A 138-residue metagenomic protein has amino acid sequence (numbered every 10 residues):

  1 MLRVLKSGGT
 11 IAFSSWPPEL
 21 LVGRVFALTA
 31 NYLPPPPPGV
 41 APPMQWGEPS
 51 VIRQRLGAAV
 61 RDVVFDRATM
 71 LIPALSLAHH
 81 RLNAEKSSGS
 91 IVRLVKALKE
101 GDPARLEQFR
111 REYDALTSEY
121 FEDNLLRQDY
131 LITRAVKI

Functional and structural regions predicted by a protein language model:
L2, K6-L75: Conserved catalytic/acceptor-binding region of the Class I
Q45-I138: Conserved Class I S-adenosyl-L-methionine
